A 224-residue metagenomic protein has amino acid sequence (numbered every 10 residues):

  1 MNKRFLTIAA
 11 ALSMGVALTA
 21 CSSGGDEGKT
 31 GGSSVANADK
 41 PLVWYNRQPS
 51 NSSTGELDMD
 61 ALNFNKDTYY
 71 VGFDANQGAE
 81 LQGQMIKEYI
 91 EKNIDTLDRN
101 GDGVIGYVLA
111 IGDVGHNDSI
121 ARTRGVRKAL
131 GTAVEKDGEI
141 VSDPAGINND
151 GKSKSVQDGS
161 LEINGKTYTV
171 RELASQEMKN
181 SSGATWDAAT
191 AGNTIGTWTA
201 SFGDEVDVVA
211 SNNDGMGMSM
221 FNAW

Functional and structural regions predicted by a protein language model:
K3-T7, A20-W224: A residue-level marker of the well-folded mature domains of exported/periplasmic proteins
G15-L18: Bacterial Sec-type N-terminal signal peptides, specifically the leucine/valine-rich hydrophobic h-region
